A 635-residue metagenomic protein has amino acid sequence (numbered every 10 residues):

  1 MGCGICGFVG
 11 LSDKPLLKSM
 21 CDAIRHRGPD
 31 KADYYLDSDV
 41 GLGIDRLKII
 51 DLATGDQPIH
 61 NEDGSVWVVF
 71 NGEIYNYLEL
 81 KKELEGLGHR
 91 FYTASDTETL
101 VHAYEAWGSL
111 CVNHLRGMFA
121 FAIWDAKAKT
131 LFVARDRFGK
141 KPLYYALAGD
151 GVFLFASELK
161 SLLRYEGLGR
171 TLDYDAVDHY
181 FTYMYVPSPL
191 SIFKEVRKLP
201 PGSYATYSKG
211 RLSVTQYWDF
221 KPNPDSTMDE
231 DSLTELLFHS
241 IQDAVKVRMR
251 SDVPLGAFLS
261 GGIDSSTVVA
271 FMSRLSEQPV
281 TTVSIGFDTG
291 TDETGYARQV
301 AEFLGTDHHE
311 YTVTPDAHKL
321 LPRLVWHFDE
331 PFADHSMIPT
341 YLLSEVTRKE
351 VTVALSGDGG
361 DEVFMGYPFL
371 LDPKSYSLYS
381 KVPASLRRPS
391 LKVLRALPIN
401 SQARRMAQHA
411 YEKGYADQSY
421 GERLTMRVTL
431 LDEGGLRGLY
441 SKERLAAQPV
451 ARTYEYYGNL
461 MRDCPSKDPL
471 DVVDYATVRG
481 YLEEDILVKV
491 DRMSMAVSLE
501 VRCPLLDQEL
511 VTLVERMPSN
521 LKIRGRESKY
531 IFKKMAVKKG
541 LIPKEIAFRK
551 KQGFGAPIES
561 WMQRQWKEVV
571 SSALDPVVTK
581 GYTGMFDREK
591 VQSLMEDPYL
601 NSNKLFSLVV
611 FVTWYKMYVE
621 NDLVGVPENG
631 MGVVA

Functional and structural regions predicted by a protein language model:
M1, L110, R164, E195-P201 (+6 more regions): Adenosyl-5′-phosphate
M1-F328, T340, S344, V537 (+3 more regions): Cysteine-centered catalytic environments shared across enzyme families
M20, Y180, S390, V511-V514 (+1 more regions): A structural signal for short hydrophobic/aromatic patches embedded in well-ordered alpha helices
E235-G256, V346-E350, A354, Y481 (+3 more regions): Phosphate/ATP-binding catalytic cores across multiple sugar-kinase/actin-like superfamilies, primarily ASKHA
T294-G295, L321-R323, M365-L370, E559-W561: Short aromatic-enriched loop/helix-cap "lid" or pocket-rim segments at secondary-structure transitions that line
V325-W326, P368-S375, V624-V626: Short secondary-structure boundary/capping segments
E330-D334: Acceptor-substrate binding/catalytic loop of class I
L342-S401, Y481, I486, V490-L510: Active-site adenylate/phosphate-handling loop in enzymes that bind or generate adenylated species
